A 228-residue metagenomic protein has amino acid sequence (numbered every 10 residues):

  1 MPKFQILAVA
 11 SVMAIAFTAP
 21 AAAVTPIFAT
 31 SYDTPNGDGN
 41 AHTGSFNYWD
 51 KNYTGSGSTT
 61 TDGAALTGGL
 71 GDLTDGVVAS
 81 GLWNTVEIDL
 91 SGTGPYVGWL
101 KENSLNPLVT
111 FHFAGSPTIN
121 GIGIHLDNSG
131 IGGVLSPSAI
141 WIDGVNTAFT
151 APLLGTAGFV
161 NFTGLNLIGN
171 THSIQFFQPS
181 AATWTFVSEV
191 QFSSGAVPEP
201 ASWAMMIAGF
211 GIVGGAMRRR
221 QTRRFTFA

Functional and structural regions predicted by a protein language model:
F4-P26, S188-A216: Short, threonine-centered small-residue motifs that mark membrane-proximal processing/anchoring sites and TM-junction
P20, T67-G68, R219-Q221: Residue-level detector of alpha-helical segments with a strong bias toward transmembrane helices and their helix-loop
V24-G92, Y96: N-terminal targeting leaders for non-cytosolic proteins
V24-T25, G81-N146, T156, N161-S173 (+1 more regions): Aromatic, loop-rich ligand-recognition surfaces of beta-strand-rich domains
P152-L153: Short beta-strand segments within Ig-like beta-sandwich modules, predominantly Fibronectin type-III
G214-A228: C-terminal membrane-anchoring or membrane-association module
